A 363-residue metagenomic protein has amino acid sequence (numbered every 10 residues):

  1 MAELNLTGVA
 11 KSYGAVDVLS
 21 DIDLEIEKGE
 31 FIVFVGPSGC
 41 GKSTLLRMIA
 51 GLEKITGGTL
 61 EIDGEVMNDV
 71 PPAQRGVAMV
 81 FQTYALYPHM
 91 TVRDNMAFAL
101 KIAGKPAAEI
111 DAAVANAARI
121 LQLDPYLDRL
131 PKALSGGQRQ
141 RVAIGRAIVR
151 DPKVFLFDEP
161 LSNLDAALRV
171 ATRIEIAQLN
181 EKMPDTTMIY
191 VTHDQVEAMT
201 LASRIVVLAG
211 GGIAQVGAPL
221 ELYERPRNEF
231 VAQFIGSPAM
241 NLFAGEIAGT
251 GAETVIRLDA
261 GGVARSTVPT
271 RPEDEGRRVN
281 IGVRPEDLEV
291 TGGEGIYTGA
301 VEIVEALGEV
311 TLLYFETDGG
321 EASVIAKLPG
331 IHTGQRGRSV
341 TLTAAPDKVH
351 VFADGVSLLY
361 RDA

Functional and structural regions predicted by a protein language model:
M1-A166: ABC family nucleotide-binding domain
I32, N68, Y87, D124 (+6 more regions): Nucleotide phosphate-binding site architecture
D165-Q178, V196: Conserved D-loop/post-Walker B switch-helix segment of ABC ATPase nucleotide-binding domains
T172-Y190: Conserved catalytic loops of ABC-family nucleotide-binding domains
T186-T187, T192-G261: Internal alpha/beta loop-helix hairpins
P238-L242, T250-A363: Non-catalytic connector elements of ABC transporters
